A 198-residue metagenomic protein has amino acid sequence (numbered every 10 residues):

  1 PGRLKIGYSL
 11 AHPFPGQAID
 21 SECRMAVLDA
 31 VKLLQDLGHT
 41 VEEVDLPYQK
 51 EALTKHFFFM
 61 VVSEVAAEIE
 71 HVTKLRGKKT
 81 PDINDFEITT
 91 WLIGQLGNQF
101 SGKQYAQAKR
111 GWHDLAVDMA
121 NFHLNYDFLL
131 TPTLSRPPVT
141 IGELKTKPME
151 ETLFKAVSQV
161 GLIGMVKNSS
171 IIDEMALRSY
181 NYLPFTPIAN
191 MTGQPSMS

Functional and structural regions predicted by a protein language model:
P1-G7, A26, M191: Fold-level recognition of mixed alpha/beta catalytic cores in primary-metabolism enzymes, strongest
G2-L10, F14, S63-A120, T133-D173: Short helix-loop capping/hinge segments that flank enzyme active sites or metal/cofactor-binding pockets
P15-K50, A67-E70: Acidic-enriched catalytic cores of C-N bond-cleaving enzymes acting on peptides and small amides
A30, G111, L115-F122, P184-I188: Alpha-helical packing segments of well-folded alpha/beta enzyme cores
S169-M191: Alpha-helix-centered segments that form part of catalytic cores
S196-S198: A short linear hydrophobic-aromatic micro-motif
